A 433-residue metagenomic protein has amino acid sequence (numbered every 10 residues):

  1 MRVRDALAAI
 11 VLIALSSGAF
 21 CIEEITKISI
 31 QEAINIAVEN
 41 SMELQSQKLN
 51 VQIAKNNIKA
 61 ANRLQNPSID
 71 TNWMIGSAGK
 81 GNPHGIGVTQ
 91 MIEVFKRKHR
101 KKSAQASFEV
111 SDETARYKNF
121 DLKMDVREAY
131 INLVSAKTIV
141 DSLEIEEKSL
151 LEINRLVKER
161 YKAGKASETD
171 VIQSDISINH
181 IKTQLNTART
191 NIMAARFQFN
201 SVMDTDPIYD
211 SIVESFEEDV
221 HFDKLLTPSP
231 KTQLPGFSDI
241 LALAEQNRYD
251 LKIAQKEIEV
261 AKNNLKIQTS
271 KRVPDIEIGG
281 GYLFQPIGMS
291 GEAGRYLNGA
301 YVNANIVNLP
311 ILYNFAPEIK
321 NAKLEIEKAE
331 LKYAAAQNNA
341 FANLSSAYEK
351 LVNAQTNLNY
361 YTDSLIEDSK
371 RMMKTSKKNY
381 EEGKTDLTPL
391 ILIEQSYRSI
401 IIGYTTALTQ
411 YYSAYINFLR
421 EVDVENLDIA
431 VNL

Functional and structural regions predicted by a protein language model:
M1-L7: Bacterial N-terminal signal peptides that target proteins for export
R2, D121-L243, A347-K350, A354 (+2 more regions): Periplasmic alpha-helical coiled-coil/stalk elements that build and connect Gram-negative outer-membrane
F20-N72, H99, Q105, P207 (+4 more regions): Bacterial Sec-pathway N-terminal export signals of envelope proteins
I22-E23, Q31, P207, G403-L433: Acidic, low-complexity, intrinsically disordered peripheral segments
I22-T26, L64-Q105, E218-T232, K266 (+3 more regions): Small/polar, glycine/serine/threonine/aspartate-rich low-complexity segments that form flexible
N35-Q45, Q52-N66, I86-S103, E113-F120 (+7 more regions): A glycine-/polar-enriched beta->alpha junction
S46-A61, K118, L122-I145, E152 (+5 more regions): Amphipathic alpha-helical coiled-coil segments
